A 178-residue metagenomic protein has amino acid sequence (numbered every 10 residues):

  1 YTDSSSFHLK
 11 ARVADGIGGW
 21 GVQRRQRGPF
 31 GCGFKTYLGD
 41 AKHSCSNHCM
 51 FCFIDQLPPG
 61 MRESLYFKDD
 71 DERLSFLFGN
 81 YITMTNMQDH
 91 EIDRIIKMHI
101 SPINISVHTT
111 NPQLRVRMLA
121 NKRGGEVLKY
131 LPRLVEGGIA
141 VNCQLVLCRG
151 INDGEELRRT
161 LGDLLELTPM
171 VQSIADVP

Functional and structural regions predicted by a protein language model:
Y1-S6: PDZ domains, with a preference for the canonical peptide-binding region formed by the helix
F7-V13: Short polybasic amphipathic segments
D15-V171, P178: Conserved Radical SAM active-site core
